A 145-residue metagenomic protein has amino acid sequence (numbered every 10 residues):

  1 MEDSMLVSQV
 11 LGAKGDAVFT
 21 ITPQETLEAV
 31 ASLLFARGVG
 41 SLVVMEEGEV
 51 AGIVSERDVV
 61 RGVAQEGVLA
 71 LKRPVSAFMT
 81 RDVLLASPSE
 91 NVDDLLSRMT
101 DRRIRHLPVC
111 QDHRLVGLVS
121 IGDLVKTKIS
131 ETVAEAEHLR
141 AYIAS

Functional and structural regions predicted by a protein language model:
M1-S145: Tandem CBS (Cystathionine beta-synthase) repeat/Bateman regulatory domains
